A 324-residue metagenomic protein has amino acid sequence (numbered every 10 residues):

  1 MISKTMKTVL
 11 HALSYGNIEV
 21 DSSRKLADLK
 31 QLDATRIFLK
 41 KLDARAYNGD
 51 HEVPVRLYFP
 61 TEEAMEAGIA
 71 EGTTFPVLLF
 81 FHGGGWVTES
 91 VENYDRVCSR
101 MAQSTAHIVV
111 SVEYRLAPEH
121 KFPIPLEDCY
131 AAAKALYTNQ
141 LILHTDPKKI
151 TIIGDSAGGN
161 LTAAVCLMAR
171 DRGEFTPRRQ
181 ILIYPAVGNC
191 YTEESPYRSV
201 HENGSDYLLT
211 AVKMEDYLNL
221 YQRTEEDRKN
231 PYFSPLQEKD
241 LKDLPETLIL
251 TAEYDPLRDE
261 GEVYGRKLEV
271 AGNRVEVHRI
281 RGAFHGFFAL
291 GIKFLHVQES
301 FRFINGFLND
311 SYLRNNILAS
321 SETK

Functional and structural regions predicted by a protein language model:
M1-R45: An N-terminal hydrophobic leader/cap segment in hydrolases
Q31, L39-R45, H51-K324: Alpha/beta-hydrolase superfamily serine-hydrolase fold, recognizing
